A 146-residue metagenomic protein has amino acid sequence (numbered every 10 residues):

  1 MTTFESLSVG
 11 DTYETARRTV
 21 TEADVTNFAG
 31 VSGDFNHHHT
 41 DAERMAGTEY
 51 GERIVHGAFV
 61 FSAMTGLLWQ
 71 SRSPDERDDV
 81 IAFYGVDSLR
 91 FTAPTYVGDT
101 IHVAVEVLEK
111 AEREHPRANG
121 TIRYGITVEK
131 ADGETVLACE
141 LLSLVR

Functional and structural regions predicted by a protein language model:
M1, V86-F91: Short alpha-helix capping/helix-loop boundary micro-motifs
M1-S8, T95-R146: HotDog/MaoC-like acyl-thioester-processing domains
T2-Y84: Hot-dog-fold acyl-thioester-processing enzymes
R17, A93-T95: Structured beta->alpha junctions
Y84-D87, V103: Short beta-strand or tight-loop elements that sit immediately N-terminal to catalytic metal-binding acidic residues
